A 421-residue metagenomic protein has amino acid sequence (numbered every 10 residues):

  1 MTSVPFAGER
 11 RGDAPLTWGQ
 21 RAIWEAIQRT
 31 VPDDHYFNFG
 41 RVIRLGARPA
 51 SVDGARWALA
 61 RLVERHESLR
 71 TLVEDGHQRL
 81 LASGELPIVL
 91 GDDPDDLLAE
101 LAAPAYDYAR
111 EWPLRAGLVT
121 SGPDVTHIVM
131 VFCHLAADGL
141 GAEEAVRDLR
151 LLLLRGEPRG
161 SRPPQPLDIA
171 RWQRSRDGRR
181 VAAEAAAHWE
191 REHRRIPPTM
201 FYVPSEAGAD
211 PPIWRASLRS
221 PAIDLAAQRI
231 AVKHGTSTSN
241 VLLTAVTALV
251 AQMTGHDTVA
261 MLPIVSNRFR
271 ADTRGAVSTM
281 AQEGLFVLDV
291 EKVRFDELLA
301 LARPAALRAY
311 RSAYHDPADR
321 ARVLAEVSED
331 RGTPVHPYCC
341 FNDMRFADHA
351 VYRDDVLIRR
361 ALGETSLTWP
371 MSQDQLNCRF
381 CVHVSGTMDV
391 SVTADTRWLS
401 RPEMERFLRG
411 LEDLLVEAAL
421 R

Functional and structural regions predicted by a protein language model:
M1-T30, R56-D93, W112, P164-I213 (+1 more regions): Short amphipathic alpha-helices and their capping loops
S3-D13, D33-G54, A109-V129, E206-R270 (+4 more regions): Gly/Ser/Thr-rich phosphate-binding loops and adjoining beta-strand/alpha-helix segments that form adenosine-phosphate
S3-P15, A47-E64, G76-P113, F295-A306 (+2 more regions): A short, small/polar-residue-rich loop/turn motif at beta-strand boundaries within alpha/beta enzyme cores
G12, R29-F39, R56, E67-S68 (+5 more regions): His-Asp-centered acyl/peptidyl-transfer active-site segments
W57-R61, R147, E184-A187, R191 (+7 more regions): Generic recognition of well-ordered alpha-helical segments within structured catalytic/regulatory domains
H66, R70, E143-R147, D257-I264 (+1 more regions): Extended, hydrophobic beta-loop-alpha segments that form or line the acyl/peptidyl-thioester binding and transfer paths
G91, L114-L167, E403-E417: Active-site-proximal acidic secondary-structure segment that organizes catalysis
